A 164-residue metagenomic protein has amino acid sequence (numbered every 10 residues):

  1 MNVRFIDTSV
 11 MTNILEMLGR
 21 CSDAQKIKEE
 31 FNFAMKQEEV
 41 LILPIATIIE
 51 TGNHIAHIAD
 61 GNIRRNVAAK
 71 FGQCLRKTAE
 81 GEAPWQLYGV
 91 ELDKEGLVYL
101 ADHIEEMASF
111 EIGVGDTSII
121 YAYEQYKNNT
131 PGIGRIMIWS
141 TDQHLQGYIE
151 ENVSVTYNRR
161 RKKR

Functional and structural regions predicted by a protein language model:
M1-L43, H54-F71, V153, Y157-R164: Short, well-structured N-terminal submotif of metal-dependent ribonuclease cores
M1-V3, Q125-R164: Acidic, PIN/NYN-like endoribonuclease modules and their adjacent C-terminal/linker elements
I6, L43-A46, W139-D142: Short His-Asn-centered micro-motif
V10, T47, I119, H144-L145: Alpha-helix capping/helix-boundary segments
E29-F33, Q73, A122-N129: A generic secondary-structure signal
G61-L87: Helix-adjacent hinge/juxtasegments
E80-H144: Active-site neighborhoods of divalent-metal-dependent phosphate/nucleic-acid chemistry enzymes
